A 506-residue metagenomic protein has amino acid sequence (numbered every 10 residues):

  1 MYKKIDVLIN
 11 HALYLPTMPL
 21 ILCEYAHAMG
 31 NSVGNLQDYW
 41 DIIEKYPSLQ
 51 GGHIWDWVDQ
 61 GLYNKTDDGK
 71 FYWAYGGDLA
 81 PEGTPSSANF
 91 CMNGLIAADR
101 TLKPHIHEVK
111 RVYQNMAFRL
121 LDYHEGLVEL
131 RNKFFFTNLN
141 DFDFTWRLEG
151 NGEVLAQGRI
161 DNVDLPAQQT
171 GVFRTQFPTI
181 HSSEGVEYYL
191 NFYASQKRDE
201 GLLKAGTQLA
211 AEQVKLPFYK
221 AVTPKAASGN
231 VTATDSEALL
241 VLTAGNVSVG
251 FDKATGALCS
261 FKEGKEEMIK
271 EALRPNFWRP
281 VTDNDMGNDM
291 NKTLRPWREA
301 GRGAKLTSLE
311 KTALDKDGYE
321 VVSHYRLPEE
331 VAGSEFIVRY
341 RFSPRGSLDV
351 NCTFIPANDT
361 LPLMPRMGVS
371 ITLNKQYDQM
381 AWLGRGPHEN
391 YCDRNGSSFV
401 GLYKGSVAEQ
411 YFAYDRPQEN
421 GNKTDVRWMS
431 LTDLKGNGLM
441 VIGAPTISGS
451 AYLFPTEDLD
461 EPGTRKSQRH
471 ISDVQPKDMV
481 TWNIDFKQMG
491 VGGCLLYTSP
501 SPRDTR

Functional and structural regions predicted by a protein language model:
M1-V128, F134-N140, T145-V154: Extended substrate-binding grooves/exosites of carbohydrate-active enzymes
G126-R131, N351-I355: Short beta-strand elements of extracellular/lumenal beta-sandwich folds
F134-N138, R198, N358-T360: Short, acidic/polar linear motifs in exposed loop/turn regions
L148-Q157, K375-L383: Short aromatic-acidic-glycine turn motif
E153-S183: Intrinsically disordered, low-complexity Pro/Gly/Ser/Thr-rich segments with frequent PxxP/GP/PP motifs and embedded
Q176-G185, E200, V214-S499, R503-R506: Beta-strand/loop-rich accessory regions of lumenal/periplasmic or secreted enzymes, predominantly carbohydrate-active
V186-Q196: Short, aromatic- and glycine-rich surface loops/edge beta-strands on solvent-exposed regions
Q196-L202: Short acidic/polar inter-strand loop motif in beta-rich domains
